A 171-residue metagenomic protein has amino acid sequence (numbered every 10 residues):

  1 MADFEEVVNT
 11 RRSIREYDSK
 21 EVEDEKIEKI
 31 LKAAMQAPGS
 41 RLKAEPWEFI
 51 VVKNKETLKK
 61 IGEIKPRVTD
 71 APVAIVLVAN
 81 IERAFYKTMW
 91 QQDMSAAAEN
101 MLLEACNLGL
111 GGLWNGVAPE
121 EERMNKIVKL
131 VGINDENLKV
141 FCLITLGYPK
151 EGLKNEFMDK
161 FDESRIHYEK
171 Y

Functional and structural regions predicted by a protein language model:
M1-Y171: Acidic, surface-exposed loops and disordered segments
